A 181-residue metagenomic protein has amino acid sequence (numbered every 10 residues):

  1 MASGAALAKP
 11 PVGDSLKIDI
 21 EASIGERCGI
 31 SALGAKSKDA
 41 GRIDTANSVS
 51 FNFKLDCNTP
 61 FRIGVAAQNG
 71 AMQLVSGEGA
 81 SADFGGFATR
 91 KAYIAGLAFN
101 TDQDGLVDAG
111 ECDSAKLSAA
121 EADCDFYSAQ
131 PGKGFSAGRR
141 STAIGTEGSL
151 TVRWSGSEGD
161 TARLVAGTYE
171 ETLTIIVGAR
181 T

Functional and structural regions predicted by a protein language model:
S3-A5: N-terminal signal peptide c-region/cleavage motif recognized by signal peptidases
L7-L106, S136-T181: N-terminal small/polar-rich segments of proteins
L106-A143: Extended, solvent-exposed segments with strong compositional bias
